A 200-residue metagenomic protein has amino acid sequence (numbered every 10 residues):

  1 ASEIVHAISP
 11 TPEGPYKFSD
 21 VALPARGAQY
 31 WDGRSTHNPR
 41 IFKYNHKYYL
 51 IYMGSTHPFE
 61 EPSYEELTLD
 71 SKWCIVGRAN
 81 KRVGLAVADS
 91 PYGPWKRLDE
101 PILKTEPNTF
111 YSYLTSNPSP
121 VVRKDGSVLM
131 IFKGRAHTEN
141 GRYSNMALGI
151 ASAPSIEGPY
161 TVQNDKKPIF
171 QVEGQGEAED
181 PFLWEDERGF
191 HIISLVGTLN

Functional and structural regions predicted by a protein language model:
A1-N200: Carbohydrate-active catalytic/glycan-binding domains of CAZyme proteins, especially the secreted or lumenal ectodomains
